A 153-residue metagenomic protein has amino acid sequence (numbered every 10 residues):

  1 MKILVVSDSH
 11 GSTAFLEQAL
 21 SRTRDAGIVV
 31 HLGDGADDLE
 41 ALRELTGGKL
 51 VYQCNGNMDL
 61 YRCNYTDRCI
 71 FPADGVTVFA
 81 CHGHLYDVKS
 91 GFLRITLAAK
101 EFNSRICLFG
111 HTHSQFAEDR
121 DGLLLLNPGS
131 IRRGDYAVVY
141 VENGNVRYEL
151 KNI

Functional and structural regions predicted by a protein language model:
M1-K49, D59-Y61, T66, V141-N152: N-terminal active-site segment of His-dependent metallophosphoesterases
K2-I3, E17, I70-D74, K100-N103 (+1 more regions): Binuclear metal-dependent phosphoesterase catalytic core
V5-S7, I28-D34, Y52-N57, F79-H82 (+2 more regions): Active-site neighborhood of phospho(di)ester-bond hydrolases with catalytic His/Asp-centered motifs
H10-A14, A36-E40, M58-C63, Y86-G91 (+2 more regions): Active-site environment of divalent metal-dependent phosphoester hydrolases
R43, Y61, R68-F71, A99 (+1 more regions): Short secondary-structure boundary/capping segments
G47-V51, G122-L124: Glycine-enriched alpha-helix->loop->beta-strand junction motifs that scaffold or abut catalytic
L50-V88: Helix-adjacent hinge/juxtasegments
D74-F109: Mid-chain, well-packed structural core segment of small domains
